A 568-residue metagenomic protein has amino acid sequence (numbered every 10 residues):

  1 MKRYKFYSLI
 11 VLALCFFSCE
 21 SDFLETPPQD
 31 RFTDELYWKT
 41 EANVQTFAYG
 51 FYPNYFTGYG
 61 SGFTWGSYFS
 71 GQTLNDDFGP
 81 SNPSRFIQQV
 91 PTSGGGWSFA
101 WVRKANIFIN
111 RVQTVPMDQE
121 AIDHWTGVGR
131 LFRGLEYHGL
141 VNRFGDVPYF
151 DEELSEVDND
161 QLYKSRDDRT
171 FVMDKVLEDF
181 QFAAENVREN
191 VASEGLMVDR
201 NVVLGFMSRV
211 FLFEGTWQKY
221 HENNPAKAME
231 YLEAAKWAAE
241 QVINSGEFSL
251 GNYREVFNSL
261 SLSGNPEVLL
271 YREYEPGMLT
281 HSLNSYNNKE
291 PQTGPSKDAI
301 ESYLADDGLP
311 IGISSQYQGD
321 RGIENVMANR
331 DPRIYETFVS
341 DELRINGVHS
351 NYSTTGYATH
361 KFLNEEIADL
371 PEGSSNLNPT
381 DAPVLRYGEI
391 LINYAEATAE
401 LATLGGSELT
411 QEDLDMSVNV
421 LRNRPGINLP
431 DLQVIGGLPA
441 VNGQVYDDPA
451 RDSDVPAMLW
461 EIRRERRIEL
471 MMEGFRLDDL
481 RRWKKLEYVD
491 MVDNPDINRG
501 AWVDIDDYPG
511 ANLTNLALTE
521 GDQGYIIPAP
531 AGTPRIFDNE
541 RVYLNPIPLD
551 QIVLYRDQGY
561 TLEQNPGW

Functional and structural regions predicted by a protein language model:
M1-Q29: Bacterial Sec-dependent N-terminal signal peptides
C19-E20, S98-W101, K175, L260-L309 (+3 more regions): Long, intrinsically disordered, low-complexity segments
E20-G79, V147, Q181-F182, M197-T354 (+1 more regions): An aromatic- and glycine-enriched ligand-binding surface/loop that stacks and positions planar moieties
E41-T57, N75-F144, D160-D174, E178-G195 (+7 more regions): Conserved, well-structured interaction surfaces
G50-N54, V128-L140, F182, F206-F213 (+4 more regions): Alpha-helical scaffold segments in carbohydrate-active enzymes
V141-N142, D146-P148, V191, F213-E222 (+1 more regions): Short coil/turn linking the two alpha-helices of tandem helical-hairpin repeats
E153-L154, L162-R166, G205, Q218-K236 (+3 more regions): Acidic, serine/threonine/proline-rich low-complexity intrinsically disordered regions
L196-V210, A382-I390, F475-R481, K485: Amphipathic alpha-helical protein-interaction segments enriched in hydrophobic
